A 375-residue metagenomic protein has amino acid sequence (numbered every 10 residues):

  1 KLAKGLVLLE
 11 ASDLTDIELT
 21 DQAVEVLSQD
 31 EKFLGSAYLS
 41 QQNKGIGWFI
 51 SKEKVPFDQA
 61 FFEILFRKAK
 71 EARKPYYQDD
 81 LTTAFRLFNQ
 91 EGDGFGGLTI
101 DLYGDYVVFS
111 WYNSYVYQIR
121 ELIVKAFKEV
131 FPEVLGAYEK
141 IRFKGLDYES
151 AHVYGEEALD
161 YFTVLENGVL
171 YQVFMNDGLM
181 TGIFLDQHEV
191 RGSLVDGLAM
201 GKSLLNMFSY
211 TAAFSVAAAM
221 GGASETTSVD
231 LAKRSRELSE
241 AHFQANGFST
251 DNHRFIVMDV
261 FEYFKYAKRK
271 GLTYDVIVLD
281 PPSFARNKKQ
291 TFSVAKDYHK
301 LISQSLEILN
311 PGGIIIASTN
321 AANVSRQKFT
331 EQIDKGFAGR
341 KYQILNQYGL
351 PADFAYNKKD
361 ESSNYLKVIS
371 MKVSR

Functional and structural regions predicted by a protein language model:
K1-L98, L102: Non-catalytic accessory regions of SAM-dependent methyltransferases
F88-D101, Y117-F184, G192: Non-catalytic substrate-recognition/targeting regions of SAM-dependent transferases
G201-Y210: Conserved class I S-adenosyl-L-methionine
T211-S224: Conserved SAM-binding loop of SAM-dependent methyltransferases across substrates and taxa, primarily the Class I
E225-D230: Conserved SAM-binding motif I beta-strand of class I
R234-V278: S-adenosyl-L-methionine
V260-G336: S-adenosylmethionine
I314-R375: C-terminal catalytic and target-recognition region of SAM-dependent MTase-like enzymes, primarily methyltransferases
